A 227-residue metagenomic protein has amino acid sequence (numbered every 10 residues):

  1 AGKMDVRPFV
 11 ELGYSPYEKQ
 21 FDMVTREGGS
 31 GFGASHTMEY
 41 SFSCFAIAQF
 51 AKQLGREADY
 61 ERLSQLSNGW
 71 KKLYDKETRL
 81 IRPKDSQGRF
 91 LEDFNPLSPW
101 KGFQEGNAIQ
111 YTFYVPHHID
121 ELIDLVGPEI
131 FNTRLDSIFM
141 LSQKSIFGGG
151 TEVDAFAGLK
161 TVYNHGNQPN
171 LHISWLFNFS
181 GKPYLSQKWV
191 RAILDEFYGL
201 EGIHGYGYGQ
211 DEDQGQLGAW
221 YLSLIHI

Functional and structural regions predicted by a protein language model:
A1-W70, Y74: Active-site cavity-forming subdomains of large catalytic enzyme subunits
K3-G31, D75-P99, I146-D154, Y198-Y206: Glycine- and aromatic-rich loop/turn segments at beta-sheet edges
C44, F50-E57, L122, P183-W189 (+1 more regions): Ordered core of a single globular domain
A48, K52-Q168: Catalytic cores of carbohydrate-active enzymes
T78, P116, Q168-I173, Q214-L222: Active-site lining segments that contact anionic ligands and/or coordinate catalytic metals
E92-L97, I146-G158, H165-P169, S180-Q216: C-terminal catalytic domain of Rieske-type non-heme iron oxygenases
H117, E121, T133, L171 (+3 more regions): Feature representing long, continuous alpha-helical segments
I225-I227: Conserved small/polar residues in nucleotide/adenosyl-binding loops
